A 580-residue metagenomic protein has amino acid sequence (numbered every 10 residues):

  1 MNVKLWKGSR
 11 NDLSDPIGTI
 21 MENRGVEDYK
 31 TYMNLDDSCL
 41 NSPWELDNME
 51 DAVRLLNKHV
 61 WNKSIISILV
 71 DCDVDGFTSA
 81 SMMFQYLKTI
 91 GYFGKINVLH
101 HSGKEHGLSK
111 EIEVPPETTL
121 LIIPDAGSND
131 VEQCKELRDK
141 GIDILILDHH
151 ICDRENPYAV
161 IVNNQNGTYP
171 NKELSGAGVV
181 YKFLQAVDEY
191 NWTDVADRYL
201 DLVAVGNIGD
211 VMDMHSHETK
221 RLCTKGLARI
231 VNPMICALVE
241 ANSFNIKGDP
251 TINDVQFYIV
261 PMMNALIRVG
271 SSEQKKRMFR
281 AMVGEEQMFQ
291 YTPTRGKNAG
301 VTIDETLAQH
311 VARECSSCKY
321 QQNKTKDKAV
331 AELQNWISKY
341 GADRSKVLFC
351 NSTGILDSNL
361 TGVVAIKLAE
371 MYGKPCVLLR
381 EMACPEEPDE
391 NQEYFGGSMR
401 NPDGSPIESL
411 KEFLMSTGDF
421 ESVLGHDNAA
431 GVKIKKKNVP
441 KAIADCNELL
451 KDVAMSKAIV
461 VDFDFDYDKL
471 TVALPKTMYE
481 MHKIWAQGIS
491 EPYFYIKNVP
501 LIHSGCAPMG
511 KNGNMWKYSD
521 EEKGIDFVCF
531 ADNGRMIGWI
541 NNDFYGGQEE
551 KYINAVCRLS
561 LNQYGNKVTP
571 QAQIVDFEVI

Functional and structural regions predicted by a protein language model:
N2-L120, D139-G141, D188-P440, F463-Y467: Hydrophobic helix-and-loop "lid/oligomerization" segment in the mid-to-C-terminal part of catalytic domains
D71-C72, H101-G103, A126-G127, H149-C152 (+2 more regions): Short, ordered loop/turn segments at secondary-structure junctions
A126-D139: Active-site core of PLP-dependent enzymes with the aminotransferase class I/II
E155-G209, G425-H426: Short alpha-helices
A430, N438-I443, M536-W539, K551-I580: OB-fold single-stranded nucleic acid-binding module
V439-I502: Anionic-ligand-binding alpha/beta catalytic cores of soluble enzymes and soluble regulatory domains that recognize
Q487-E521, A555: Structural detector for short beta-strands of small beta-barrel domains
K523-G547: Beta-strand/loop nucleic-acid-binding surfaces
